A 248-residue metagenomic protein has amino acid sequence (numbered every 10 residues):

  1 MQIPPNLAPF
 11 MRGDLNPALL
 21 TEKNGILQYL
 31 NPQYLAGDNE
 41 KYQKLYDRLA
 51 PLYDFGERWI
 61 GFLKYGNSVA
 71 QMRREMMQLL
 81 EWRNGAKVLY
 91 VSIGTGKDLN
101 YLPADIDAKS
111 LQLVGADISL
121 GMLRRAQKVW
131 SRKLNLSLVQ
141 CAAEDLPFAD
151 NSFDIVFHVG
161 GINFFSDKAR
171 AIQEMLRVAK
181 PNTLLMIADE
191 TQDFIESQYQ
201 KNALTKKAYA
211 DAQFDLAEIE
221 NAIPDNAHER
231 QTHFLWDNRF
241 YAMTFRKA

Functional and structural regions predicted by a protein language model:
T21-W82, K97-Y101, M122-R125, V129 (+1 more regions): Conserved class I S-adenosyl-L-methionine
K87, T183-L184: Short glycine-centered segments of the SAM/dcSAM-binding site in methyltransferase folds
K87-D145: Class I SAM-dependent methyltransferase SAM/SAH-binding core
D117-I118, D167, E190: Short beta->alpha hinge that forms the Motif I/post-I loop of the SAM-binding pocket
E144-I155: A short acidic, Gly/Pro-enriched loop at the edge of an enzyme's catalytic core that lines a small-molecule cofactor
I155-D167: A short SAM/SAH-binding and catalytic strip from SAM-dependent methyltransferases
A169-P181: A short glycine-rich, Lys/Arg-flanked "PGG" loop and its adjoining helix->strand segment in the class I
L184-M243: C-terminal alpha-helical "lid/dimerization" subdomain adjacent to the S-adenosyl-L-methionine
